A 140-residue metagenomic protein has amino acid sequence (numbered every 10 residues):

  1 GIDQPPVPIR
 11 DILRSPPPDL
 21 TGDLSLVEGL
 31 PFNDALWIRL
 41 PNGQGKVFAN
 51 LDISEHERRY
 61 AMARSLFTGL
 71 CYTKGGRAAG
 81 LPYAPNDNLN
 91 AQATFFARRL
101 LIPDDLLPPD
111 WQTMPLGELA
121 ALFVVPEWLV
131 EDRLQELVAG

Functional and structural regions predicted by a protein language model:
G1-G140: Active-site hotspot residues in diverse enzymes, especially metal/ion-binding acidic/histidine motifs
